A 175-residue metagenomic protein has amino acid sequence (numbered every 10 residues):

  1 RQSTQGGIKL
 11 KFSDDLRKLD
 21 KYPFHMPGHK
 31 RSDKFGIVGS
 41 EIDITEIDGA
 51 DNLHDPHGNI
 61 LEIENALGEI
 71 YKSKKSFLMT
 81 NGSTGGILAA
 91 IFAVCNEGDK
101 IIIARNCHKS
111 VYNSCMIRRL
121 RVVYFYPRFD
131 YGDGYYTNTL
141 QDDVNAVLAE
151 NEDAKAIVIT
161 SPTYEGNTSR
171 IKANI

Functional and structural regions predicted by a protein language model:
T4-G58: N-terminal "arm"/small-domain region of PLP-dependent enzymes with the aminotransferase-like
G39-G85, N106: Conserved N-terminal alpha-helix of the aminotransferase class I/II PLP-enzyme fold
K74-G98, S114: Conserved beta-loop-alpha segment that forms the PLP phosphate-binding cup at the N-terminus of a helix
F77-L78, I102, V122-Y126: Short hydrophobic alpha-helical runs that function as membrane-insertion/retention elements
I103-V122: Substrate-binding/gating loop at the entrance of the active-site cleft, primarily in PLP-dependent aminotransferase-like
N106-K109, Y126-G132: Short, acidic/turn-prone active-site loops that include or flank metal/cofactor- and phosphate-binding residues
D133-I175: Active-site phosphate-binding strand-loop segment of PLP-dependent enzymes
